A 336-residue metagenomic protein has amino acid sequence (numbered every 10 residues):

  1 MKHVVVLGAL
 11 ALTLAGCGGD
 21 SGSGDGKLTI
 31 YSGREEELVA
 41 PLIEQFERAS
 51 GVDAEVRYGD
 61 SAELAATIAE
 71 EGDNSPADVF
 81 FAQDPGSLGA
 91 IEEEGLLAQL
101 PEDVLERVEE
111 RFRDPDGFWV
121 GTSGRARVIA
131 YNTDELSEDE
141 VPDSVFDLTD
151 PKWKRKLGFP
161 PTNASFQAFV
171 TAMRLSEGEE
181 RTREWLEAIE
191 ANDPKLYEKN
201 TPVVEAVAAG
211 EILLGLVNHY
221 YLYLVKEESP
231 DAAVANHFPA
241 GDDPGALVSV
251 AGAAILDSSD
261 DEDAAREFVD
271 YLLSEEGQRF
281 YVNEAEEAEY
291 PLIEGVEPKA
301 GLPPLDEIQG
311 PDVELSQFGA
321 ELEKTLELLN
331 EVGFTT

Functional and structural regions predicted by a protein language model:
M1-V5: Bacterial N-terminal signal peptides that target proteins for export
T13-G16: C-terminal motif of bacterial Sec signal peptides marking the signal peptidase cleavage site
G18-D20: Bacterial signal peptide processing site
G33-A40, G59-E63, A69, S75-I212 (+1 more regions): Extracytoplasmic ligand-binding site segments that recognize negatively charged/polar headgroups
P41-V56: Short alpha-helix C-terminal cap/hinge motif
G86-A90, L213-V234, A285: A ligand-binding cleft/hinge motif common to bilobed small-molecule-binding domains
A251-V313: Mature extracytoplasmic/periplasmic domains
P298-T336: Extracellular/periplasmic bilobal clamshell ligand-binding domains
